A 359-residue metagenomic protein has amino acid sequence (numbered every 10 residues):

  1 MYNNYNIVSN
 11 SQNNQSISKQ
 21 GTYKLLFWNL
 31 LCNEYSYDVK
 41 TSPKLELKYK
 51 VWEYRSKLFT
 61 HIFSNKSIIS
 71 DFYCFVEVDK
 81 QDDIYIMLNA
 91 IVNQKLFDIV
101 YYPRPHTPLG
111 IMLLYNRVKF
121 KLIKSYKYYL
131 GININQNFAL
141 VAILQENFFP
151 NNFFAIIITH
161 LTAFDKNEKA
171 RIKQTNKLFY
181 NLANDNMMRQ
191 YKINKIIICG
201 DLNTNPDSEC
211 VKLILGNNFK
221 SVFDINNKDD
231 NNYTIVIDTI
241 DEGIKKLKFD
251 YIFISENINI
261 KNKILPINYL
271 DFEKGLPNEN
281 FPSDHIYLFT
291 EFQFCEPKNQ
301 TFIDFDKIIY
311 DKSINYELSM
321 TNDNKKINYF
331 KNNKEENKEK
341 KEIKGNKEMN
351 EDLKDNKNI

Functional and structural regions predicted by a protein language model:
M1-A90, P108-L109, N176-F179, L288 (+3 more regions): N-terminal, active-site-proximal structural segment of metallo-dependent hydrolase catalytic domains
M1-S16, Y180-I197, N203-N322, K326 (+1 more regions): Metal-dependent phosphoester-hydrolase catalytic domains
Y2-I17, T22, L31, F72-A163 (+1 more regions): Structured beta-strand-rich core segments of catalytic domains in phosphoester-bond hydrolases
Y23-L30, L58-Y85, L114, A142 (+4 more regions): Active-site beta-strand/loop signature of hydrolases that rely on acidic residues for catalysis
E34, K80-D83, H106-P108, F164-K166 (+2 more regions): Active-site environment of divalent metal-dependent phosphoester hydrolases
P43-K48, Y129-I132, H160-R171: Surface-exposed cleft-lining segments at the edges of enzyme active sites
D165-A183: Active-site beta-loop-alpha substructure in enzyme catalytic cores, prototypically the cysteine-centered nucleophile
S319-M320, N324-K326, E335, E339-E342 (+2 more regions): Compositionally biased low-complexity segments enriched in polar/charged residues
